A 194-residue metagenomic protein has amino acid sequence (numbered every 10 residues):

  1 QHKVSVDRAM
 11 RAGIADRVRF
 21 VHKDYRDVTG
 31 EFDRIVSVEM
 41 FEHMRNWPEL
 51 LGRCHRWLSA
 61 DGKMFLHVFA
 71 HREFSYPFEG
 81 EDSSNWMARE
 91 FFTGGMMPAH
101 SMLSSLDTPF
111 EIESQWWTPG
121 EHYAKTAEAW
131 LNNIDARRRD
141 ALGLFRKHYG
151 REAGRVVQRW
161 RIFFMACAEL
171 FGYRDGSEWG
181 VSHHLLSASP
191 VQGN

Functional and structural regions predicted by a protein language model:
Q1-K3: Short alpha-helix immediately C-terminal to the canonical SAM-binding loop
S5-A9: Conserved SAM-binding loop
A12-Y25: Conserved SAM-binding strand-loop segment of SAM-dependent methyltransferases
K23-I35: A short acidic, Gly/Pro-enriched loop at the edge of an enzyme's catalytic core that lines a small-molecule cofactor
S37-M40: A short beta-strand submotif of the Rossmann-like class I SAM-dependent methyltransferase core that lines
P48-K63: A short glycine-rich, Lys/Arg-flanked "PGG" loop and its adjoining helix->strand segment in the class I
H67: Alpha/beta-hydrolase-fold catalytic nucleophile elbow
A70-R72, Y76-H183, S187-G193: Substrate-binding/catalytic lobe of Class I Rossmann-like enzymes that use SAM or dcSAM, i.e., the mid-to-C-terminal
